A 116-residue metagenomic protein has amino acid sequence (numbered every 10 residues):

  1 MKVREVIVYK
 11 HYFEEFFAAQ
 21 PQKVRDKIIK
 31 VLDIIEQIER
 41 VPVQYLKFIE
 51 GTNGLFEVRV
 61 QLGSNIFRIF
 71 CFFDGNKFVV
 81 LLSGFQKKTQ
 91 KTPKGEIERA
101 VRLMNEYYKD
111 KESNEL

Functional and structural regions predicted by a protein language model:
M1-I66, G75-V79, K87-L116: Basic, Lys/Arg-enriched alpha-helical interface segments
L82: ATP-dependent carboxylate-activation loops
